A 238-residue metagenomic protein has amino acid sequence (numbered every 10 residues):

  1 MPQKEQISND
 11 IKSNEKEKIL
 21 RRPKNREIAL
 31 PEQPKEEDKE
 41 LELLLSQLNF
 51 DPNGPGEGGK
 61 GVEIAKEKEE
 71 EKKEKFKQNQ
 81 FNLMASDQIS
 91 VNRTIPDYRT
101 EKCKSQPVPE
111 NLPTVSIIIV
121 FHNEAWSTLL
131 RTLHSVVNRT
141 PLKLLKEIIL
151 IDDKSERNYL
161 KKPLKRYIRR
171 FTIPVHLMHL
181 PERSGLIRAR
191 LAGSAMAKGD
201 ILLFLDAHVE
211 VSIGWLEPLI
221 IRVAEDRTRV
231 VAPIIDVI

Functional and structural regions predicted by a protein language model:
K4-N138: N-proximal low-complexity "stem/linker" segments adjacent to membrane-targeting elements
Q80, S90, T128-T132, P163 (+5 more regions): Acidic, Ser/Thr-rich intrinsically disordered and amphipathic helical segments
V137-H179: Acidic donor-binding segment of Leloir-type glycosyltransferases
K154, D206-E210: The conserved acidic donor/metal-binding loop of glycosyltransferases
L180, L205: Catalytic metal- and UDP-sugar-binding loop of GT-A-like glycosyltransferases, i.e., residues flanking the conserved
P181-A197: Glycine-rich, basic loop-to-helix element that forms the pyrophosphate-binding segment of sugar-nucleotide handling
L202: Short aromatic/hydrophobic "clamp" motif used to bind/position activated sugar donors
E210, G214-I238: Conserved donor NDP-sugar-binding/catalytic core segment of glycosyltransferases
